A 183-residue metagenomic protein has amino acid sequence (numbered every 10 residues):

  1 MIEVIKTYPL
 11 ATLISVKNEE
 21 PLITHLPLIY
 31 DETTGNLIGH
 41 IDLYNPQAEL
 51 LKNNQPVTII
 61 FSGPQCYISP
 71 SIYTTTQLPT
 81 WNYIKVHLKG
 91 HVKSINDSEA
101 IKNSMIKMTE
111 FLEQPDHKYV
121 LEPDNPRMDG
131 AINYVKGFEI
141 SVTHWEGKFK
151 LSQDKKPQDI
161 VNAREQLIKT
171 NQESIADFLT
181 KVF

Functional and structural regions predicted by a protein language model:
M1-K6: Hydrophobic, proline/glycine-rich low-complexity stretches
Y8-L43: Short beta-strand segments
P9, T24, G35-L37, N53-V57 (+2 more regions): A generic structural signal for short beta-strands and their flanking turns/coil linkers
N36-V57, E165-S174, T180-F183: An N-terminal domain-start capping segment
Y44-S104: Short, structured beta-strand-loop surface elements
I95-F183: C-terminal edge-of-domain segments
